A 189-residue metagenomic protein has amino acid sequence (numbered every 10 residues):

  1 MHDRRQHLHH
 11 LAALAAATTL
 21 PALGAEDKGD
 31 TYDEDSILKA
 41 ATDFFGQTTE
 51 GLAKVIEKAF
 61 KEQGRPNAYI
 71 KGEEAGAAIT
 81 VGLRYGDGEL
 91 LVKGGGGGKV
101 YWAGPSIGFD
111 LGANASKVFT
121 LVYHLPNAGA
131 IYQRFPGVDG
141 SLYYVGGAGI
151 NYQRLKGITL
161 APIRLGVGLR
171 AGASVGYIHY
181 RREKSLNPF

Functional and structural regions predicted by a protein language model:
M1, G24-A25: Intrinsically disordered, low-complexity regulatory regions of eukaryotic regulatory proteins
M1-A15: N-terminal secretory signal peptides and thylakoid transit peptides that target proteins across membranes
A16-A17, R182: A generic secondary-structure boundary signal that marks alpha-helix termini
T19-P21: N-terminal signal peptide c-region/cleavage motif recognized by signal peptidases
E26-F189: Small-residue-enriched, tightly packed secondary-structure blocks
